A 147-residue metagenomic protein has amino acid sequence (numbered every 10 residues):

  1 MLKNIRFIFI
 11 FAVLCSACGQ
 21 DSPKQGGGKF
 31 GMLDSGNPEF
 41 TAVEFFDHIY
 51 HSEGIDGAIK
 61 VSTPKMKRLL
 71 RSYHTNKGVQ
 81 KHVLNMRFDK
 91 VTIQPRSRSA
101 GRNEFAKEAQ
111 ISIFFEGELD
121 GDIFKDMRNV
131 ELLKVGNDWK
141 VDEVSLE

Functional and structural regions predicted by a protein language model:
M1-S16: Sec-dependent bacterial lipoprotein signal peptides
L14-A17, E53, S97: N-terminal regions of proteins, emphasizing targeting and processing segments when present
C18-H51: Short, low-complexity N-terminal intrinsically disordered segments enriched in polar/charged residues
E44-S52, V61-L69, V135-D138: Structured segments of extracytoplasmic/periplasmic soluble domains in secreted or envelope-associated proteins
I55-A106: Short solvent-exposed beta->alpha transition segments
S99-E147: Exposed beta-sheet edge and beta->alpha loop/turn motif
